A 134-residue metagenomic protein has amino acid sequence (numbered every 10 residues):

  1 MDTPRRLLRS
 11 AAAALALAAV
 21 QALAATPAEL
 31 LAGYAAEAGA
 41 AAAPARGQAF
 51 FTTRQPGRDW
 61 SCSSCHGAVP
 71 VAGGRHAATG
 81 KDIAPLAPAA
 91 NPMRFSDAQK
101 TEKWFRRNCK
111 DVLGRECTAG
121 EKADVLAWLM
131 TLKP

Functional and structural regions predicted by a protein language model:
D2-A12: Bacterial N-terminal signal peptides that target proteins for export
A19-Q21: N-terminal signal peptide c-region/cleavage motif recognized by signal peptidases
A25-Q55: Electrostatic cytochrome c docking/interface patches
Y34-A36, P88-P92, D111-R115: Second-shell loop/turn segments in exported
A41, S63-T101: Gly/Gly-Pro-rich "capping" loops immediately C-terminal to redox-active cysteine motifs in periplasmic/lumenal
A43-R46, S61, D97, T101 (+3 more regions): Stable alpha-helical elements in mature extracytoplasmic
A49-A68, D124-A127: C-type cytochrome heme c attachment motif
E102-P134: C-terminal capping alpha-helices of c-type cytochrome domains
